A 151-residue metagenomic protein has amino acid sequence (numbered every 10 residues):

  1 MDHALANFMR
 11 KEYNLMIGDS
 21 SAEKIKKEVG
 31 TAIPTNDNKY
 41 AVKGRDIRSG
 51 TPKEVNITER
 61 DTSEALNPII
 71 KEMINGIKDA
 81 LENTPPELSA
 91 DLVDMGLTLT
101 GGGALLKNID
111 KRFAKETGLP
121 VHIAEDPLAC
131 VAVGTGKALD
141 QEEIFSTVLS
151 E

Functional and structural regions predicted by a protein language model:
M1-N67: Phosphate-binding glycine-rich/basic clefts of nucleotide- and phosphate-handling proteins, predominantly
D2, A6, I70, A124-A132: Short, charged, low-complexity patches
L5, I77, L99, T135: Residue-level signature of catalytic and energy-coupling elements of molecular machines, predominantly ATP/GTP-dependent
M16-A22, D91, E125-P127, L149-E151: Interdomain boundary/hinge elements
G30, P34, S89-F113: Glycine-rich phosphate-binding loops at beta-strand->alpha-helix junctions
P52, D94, G118: Active-site lining segments that contact anionic ligands and/or coordinate catalytic metals
A65-L92, A138-Q141: Phosphate/ATP-binding catalytic cores across multiple sugar-kinase/actin-like superfamilies, primarily ASKHA
K111-K137, F145, L149-E151: Conserved phosphate-binding/catalytic loops in two-lobed NTP-binding clefts
